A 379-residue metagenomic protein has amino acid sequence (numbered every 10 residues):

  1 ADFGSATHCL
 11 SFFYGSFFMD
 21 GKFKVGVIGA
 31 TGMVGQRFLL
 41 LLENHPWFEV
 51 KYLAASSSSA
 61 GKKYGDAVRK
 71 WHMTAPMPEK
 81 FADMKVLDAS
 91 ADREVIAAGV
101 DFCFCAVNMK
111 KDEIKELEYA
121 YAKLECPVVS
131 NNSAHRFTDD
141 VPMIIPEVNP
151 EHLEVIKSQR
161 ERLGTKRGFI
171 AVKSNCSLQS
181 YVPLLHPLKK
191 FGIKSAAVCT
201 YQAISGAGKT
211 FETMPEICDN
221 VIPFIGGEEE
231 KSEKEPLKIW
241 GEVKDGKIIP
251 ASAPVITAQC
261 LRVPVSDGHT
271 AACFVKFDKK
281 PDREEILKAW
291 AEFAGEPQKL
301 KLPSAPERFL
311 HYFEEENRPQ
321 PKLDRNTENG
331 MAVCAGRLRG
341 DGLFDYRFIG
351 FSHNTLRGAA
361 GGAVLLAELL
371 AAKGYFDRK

Functional and structural regions predicted by a protein language model:
A1-F18: Short, Lys/Arg-enriched N-terminal segments with co-localized hydrophobic residues within the first ~10-30 amino acids
G4-C9, K63, I96, S232: Alpha-helical protein-protein interaction elements
A6-S11, M143, S304-E307: Generic low-complexity segments that are intrinsically disordered, proline-rich and/or Lys/Arg-biased
G15, M19-P223, P254-V255, N326-T327 (+3 more regions): N-terminal Rossmann-like NAD(P) cofactor-binding subdomain of oxidoreductases, focused on the glycine-rich
S205-K379: Charged docking surfaces used in two-component/phosphorelay signaling
